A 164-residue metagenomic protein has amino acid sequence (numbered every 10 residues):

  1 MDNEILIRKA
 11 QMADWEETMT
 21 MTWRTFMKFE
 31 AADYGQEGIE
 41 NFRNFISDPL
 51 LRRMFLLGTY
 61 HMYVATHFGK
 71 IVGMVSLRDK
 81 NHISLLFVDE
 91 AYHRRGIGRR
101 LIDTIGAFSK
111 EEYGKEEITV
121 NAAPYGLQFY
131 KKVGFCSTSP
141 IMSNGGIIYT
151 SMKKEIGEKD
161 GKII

Functional and structural regions predicted by a protein language model:
L6-T20: A short beta-loop-alpha structural element at the N-terminal edge of CoA-dependent acyl/N-acetyltransferase catalytic
W23-L50: Conserved GNAT-fold acetyl-CoA-binding loop/helix
D48-Y63: A short helix-loop-beta-strand connector motif used in the catalytic cores of GNAT acetyltransferases and, in some
Y60-G73: Conserved beta-hairpin
I83-H93: A short, internal acetyl-CoA/4′-phosphopantetheine-binding micro-motif in the GNAT/acyltransferase core
R94-A107: Conserved acetyl-CoA-binding loop-helix of GNAT-fold acetyltransferases
R99, P124-P140, G145-I148: Conserved active-site alpha-helix within GNAT-family acetyltransferase domains
S109-A122: Conserved GNAT acetyl-CoA-binding A-motif
